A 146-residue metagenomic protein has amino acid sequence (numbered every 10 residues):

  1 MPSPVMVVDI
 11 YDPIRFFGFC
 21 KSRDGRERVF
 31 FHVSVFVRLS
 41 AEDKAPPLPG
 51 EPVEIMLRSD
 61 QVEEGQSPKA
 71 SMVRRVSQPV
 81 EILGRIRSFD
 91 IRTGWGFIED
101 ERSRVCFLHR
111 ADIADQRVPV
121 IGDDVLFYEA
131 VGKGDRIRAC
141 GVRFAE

Functional and structural regions predicted by a protein language model:
M1-R15, V76-R92: Structural detector for short beta-strands of small beta-barrel domains
M6-V7, F19, K69, R85 (+3 more regions): Residues located in well-ordered beta-strands
Y11-I14, D24, R74-S77, D90 (+2 more regions): A generic structural motif
R15-C20, R92-I98: Short aromatic-glycine-enriched beta-strand elements
R26-V35, R104-A111: A short macromolecule-binding patch
V37-E54, D112-Y128: Short nucleic-acid-contacting surface segments enriched for D/E, G, S/T with interspersed K/R
R58-E81, A130-E146: OB-fold/S1-family single-stranded nucleic acid-binding modules
E101-E146: Structured core of small recognition/catalytic domains
